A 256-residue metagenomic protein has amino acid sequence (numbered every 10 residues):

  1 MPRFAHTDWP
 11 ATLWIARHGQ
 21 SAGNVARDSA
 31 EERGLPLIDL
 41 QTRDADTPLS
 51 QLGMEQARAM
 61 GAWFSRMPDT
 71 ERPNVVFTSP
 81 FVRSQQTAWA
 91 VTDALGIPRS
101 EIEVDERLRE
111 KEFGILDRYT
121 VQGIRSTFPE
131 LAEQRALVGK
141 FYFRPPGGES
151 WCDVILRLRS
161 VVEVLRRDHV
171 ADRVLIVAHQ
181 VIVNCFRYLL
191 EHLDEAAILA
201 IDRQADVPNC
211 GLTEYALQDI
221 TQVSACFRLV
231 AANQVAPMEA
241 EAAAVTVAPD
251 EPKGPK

Functional and structural regions predicted by a protein language model:
M1-P73, V82, W89, D93-I97 (+1 more regions): An N-terminal RHG(E/S)-centered segment typical of histidine phosphatases
P2-P10, W14, E55-E133, A196 (+1 more regions): Phosphate-coordination/substrate-recognition cap region in phosphate-metabolizing enzymes
T12-A16, F77, D172-A178: Beta-strand elements within well-structured catalytic alpha/beta cores of enzymes that handle phosphate/sulfate esters
V25-A26, G114-I115, R187: Short, function-defining helix-loop hinge/capping sites that tune catalysis or transport
D39-P48, A132-C152: Short glycine/proline- and acidic residue-enriched helix-loop micro-motifs that form flexible lids or anion-recognition
Q85, R99, S160-S224: Active-site-adjacent alpha-helix immediately C-terminal to a catalytic or transition-state-stabilizing loop
R144-R167: Internal catalytic-core helix/loop-beta-alpha segment that presents or stabilizes conserved functional determinants
